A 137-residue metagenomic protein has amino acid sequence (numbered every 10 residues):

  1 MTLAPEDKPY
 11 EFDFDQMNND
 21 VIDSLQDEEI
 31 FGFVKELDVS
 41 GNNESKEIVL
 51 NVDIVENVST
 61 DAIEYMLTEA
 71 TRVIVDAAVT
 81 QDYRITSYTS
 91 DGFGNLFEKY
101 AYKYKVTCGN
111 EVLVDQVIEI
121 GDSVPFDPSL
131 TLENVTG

Functional and structural regions predicted by a protein language model:
M1-N19: N-terminal presequence-like segments and adjacent domain-start helices
Y10, F14, E56-L67, F97: Solvent-exposed, acidic/flexible segments
Y10-D15, D23-E28, V75-Y83: Short linear motifs at secondary-structure transitions and domain/linker junctions
V21, L50-V52, A70, Y104-V106: Hydrophobic beta-strand residues in large extracellular and virion-surface proteins
V21, T60-S90: Short, non-transmembrane amphipathic alpha-helical segments
S24, Y83-G137: Polar/charged, Gly/Pro-rich intrinsically disordered segments
L25-N57: Short edge beta-strands and adjacent turn/loop segments
E44, N57-S59, E111, P125: Generic "edge-of-domain/loop-turn" microfeature
